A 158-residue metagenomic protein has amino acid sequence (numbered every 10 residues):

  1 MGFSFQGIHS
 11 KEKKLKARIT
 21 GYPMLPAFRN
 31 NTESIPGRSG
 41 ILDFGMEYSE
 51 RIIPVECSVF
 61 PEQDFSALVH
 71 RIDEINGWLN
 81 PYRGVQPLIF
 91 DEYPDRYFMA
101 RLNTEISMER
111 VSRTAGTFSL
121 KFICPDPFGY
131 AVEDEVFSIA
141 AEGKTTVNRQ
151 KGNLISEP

Functional and structural regions predicted by a protein language model:
M1-P158: Extracellular/virion structural assembly segments
